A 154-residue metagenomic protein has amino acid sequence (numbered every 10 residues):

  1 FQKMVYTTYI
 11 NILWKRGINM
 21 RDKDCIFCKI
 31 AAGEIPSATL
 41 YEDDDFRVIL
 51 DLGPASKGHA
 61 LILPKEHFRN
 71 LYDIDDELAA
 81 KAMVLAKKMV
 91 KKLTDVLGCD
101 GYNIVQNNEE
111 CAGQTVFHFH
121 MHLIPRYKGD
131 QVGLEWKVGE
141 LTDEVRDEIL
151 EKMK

Functional and structural regions predicted by a protein language model:
Q2-K3: Charged/polar low-complexity intrinsically disordered segments
Y6-K154: HIT superfamily nucleotide-processing domains
